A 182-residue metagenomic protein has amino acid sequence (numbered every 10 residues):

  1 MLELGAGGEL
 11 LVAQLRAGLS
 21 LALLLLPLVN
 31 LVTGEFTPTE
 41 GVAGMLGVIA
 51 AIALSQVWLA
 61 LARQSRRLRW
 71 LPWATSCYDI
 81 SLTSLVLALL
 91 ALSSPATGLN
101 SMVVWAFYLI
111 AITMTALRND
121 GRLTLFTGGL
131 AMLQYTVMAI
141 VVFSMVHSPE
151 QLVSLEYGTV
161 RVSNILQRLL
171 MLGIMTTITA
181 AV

Functional and structural regions predicted by a protein language model:
M1-G7: Short, Lys/Arg-rich, polar N-terminal cytosolic tail immediately upstream of the first transmembrane signal-anchor
E9-V12, A116, L123-G128: Alpha-helical transmembrane segments and their helix-entry boundary regions
A13-R16, V42, Q167-I174: Alpha-helical transmembrane segments of integral membrane proteins, emphasizing hydrophobic/aromatic residues
L19-I112, A131-M132: Hydrophobic transmembrane alpha-helices and their membrane-interface boundaries in multi-pass, membrane-anchored
N30, W58-L61, L166-V182: Juxtamembrane or sensor-core-proximal signal-transducing alpha helices that couple sensory domains to cytosolic
I52, L82, Q134-M138, M171 (+2 more regions): Alpha-helical transmembrane segments of multipass membrane proteins
S76-T97, G121-N164: Hydrophobic transmembrane alpha-helices
M114-L123, M175-V182: Membrane-water interface at the C-terminal end of transmembrane alpha helices
